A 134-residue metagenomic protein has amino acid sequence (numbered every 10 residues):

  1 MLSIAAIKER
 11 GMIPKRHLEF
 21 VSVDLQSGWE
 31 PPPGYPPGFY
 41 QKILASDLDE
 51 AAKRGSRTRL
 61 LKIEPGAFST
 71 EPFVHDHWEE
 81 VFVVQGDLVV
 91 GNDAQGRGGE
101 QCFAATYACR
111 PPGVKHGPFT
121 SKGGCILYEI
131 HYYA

Functional and structural regions predicted by a protein language model:
M1-G55: A short, N-terminal "cap"/entry segment at the start of jelly-roll beta-barrel domains of the cupin/DSBH fold
Y40, R57-R59, H77-E79: A generic structural signal for short beta-strands and their flanking turns/coil linkers
D47-D49, G66-F68, L88, V114-K115: Short beta-turn/strand-loop junction motif enriched in small, turn-promoting residues
L48, I63-P65, Y132-A134: Non-catalytic surface loops within mature trypsin-like serine protease
A52-K53, S69-H75, N92, G99 (+1 more regions): Short histidine-centered beta-strand/loop micro-motifs that create catalytic or ligand/metal-coordination sites
L60, E80, C109-R110, K122-A134: A short hydrophobic beta-strand segment most commonly corresponding to one strand of the jelly-roll/cupin
I63-E64, N92-V114, P118-S121: Short acidic-glycine-tyrosine-enriched beta hairpin
P65-A94: Glycine- and acidic-residue-biased ligand/ion/polar-headgroup-sensing regions
